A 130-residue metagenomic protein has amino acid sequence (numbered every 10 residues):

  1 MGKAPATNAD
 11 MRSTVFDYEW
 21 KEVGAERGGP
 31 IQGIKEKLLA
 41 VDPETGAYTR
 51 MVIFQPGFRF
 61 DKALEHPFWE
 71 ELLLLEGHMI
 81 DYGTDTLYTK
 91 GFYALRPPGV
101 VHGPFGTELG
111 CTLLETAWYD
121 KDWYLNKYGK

Functional and structural regions predicted by a protein language model:
M1-G46, Y128-K130: A short, N-terminal "cap"/entry segment at the start of jelly-roll beta-barrel domains of the cupin/DSBH fold
Q32-H66, D85, P97-V101: Conserved short histidine dyad/triad with adjacent acidic residue
A47, E70, L109-G110: Conserved catalytic motifs of the protein kinase core domain
R59, F92-Y93, T112: Residue-level marker of beta-strand positions
D61, H66-K90: A short beta-strand-loop-beta hairpin characteristic of the jelly-roll/cupin
P98-Y124: Ligand-binding loop in jelly-roll beta-barrel domains
